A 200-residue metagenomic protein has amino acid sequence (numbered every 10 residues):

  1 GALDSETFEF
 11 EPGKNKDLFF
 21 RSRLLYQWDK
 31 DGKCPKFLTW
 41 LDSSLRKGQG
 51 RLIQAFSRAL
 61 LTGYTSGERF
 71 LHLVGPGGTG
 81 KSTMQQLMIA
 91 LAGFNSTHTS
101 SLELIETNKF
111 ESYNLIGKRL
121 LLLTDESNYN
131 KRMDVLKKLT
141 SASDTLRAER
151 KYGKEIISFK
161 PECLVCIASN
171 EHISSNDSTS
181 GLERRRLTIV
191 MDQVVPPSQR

Functional and structural regions predicted by a protein language model:
A2-G117, L187-V190: P-loop NTPase catalytic core of nucleic-acid-dependent motor ATPases
M84-L87, K118, R132-L139, G181-R185: Alpha-helical scaffold elements adjacent to nucleotide-binding pockets in ATP/GTP-utilizing enzyme cores
G93, R132-I157: Conserved catalytic/switch belt of AAA+ P-loop NTPases
F110-G117, A148-A168: AAA+/SF3 P-loop NTPase mechanochemical coupling elements
L121-T124, E162-N170, I189: Structural recognition of the conserved hydrophobic beta-strand(s) that form the central parallel beta-sheet of P-loop
L123-E126, V135: Walker B catalytic acidic pair
S127-Y129, N170-S174, D192-P197: Conserved nucleotide-binding/hydrolysis micro-motifs of P-loop NTPases
S158-E162, S178-R200: Phosphate-sensing "switch" segment of ASCE/P-loop ATPases
